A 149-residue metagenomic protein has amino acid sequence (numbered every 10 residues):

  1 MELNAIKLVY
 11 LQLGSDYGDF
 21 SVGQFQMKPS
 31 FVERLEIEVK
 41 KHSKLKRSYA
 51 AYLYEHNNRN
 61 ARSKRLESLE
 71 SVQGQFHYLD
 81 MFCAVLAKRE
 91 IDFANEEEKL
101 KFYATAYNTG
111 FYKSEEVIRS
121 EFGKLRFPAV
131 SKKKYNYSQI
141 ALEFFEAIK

Functional and structural regions predicted by a protein language model:
M1-K149: Catalytic glycan-binding domains that act on GlcNAc-containing polysaccharides
